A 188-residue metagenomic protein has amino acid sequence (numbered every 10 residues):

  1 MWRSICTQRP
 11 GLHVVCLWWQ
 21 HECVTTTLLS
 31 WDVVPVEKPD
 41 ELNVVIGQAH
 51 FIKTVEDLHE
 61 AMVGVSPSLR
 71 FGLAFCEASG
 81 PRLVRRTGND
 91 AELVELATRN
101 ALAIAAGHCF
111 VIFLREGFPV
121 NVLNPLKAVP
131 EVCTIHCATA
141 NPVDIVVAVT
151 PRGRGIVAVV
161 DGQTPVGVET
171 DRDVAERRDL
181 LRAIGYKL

Functional and structural regions predicted by a protein language model:
W2, W18-W19: Tryptophan (W) side chains
V24-R86, G167, D171-L188: N-terminal, charge-rich interaction modules
L42-V44, L69-A74, L83, H108-V111 (+3 more regions): Structural motif
F51-K53, S79-G80, N89-A91, R115-V120 (+1 more regions): Gly/Ser/Thr-rich loops at beta-strand to alpha-helix junctions that form or flank small-molecule/cofactor-binding
L73-V111: Aromatic-anchored, charged helix-turn/loop surface patch used as a conserved interaction hotspot
R99-A106, G117-L188: Helix-rich interaction surfaces within compact, conserved domain-sized segments that mediate assembly or partner
